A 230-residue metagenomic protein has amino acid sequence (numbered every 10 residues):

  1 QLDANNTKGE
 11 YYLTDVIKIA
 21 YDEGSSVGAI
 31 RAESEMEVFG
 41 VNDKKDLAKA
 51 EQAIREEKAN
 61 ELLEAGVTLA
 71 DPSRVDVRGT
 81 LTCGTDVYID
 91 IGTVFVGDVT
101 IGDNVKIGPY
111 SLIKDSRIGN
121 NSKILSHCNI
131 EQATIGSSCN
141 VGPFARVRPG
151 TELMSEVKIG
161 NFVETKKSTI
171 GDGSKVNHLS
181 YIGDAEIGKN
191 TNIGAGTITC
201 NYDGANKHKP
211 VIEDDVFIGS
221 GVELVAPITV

Functional and structural regions predicted by a protein language model:
Q1, K58-L63, I113, I130: Generic hydrophobic, helix-prone segments enriched in Leu/Val/Ile
Q1-E56, N60: Catalytic-core segments of class I nucleotidyltransferases/pyrophosphorylases that form NMP-activated intermediates
E37, A65, I198: Glycine-rich, flexible loop/turn motifs
E57-L62, E186-N190: Proline-centered turn/helix-capping motifs that create local helix->coil transitions or kinks
T68-V230: Structural signal for interior beta-strand "rungs" in well-ordered beta-sheet cores of soluble enzyme domains
